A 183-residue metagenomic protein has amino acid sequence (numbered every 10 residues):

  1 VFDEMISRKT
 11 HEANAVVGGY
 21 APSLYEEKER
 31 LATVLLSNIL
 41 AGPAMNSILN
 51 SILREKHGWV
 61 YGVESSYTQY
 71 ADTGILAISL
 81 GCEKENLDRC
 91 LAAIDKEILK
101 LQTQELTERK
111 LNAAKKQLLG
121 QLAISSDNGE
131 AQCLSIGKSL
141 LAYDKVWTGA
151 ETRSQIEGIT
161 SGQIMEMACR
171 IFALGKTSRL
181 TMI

Functional and structural regions predicted by a protein language model:
V1-M5, E166-C169, A173-I183: Proteolytic maturation boundary segments
V1-S47: His/Glu-based metal-binding/catalytic segments typifying zinc-dependent metallopeptidases
V16-P22, N50-T103, E108-G158, L174-I183: M16 family metallopeptidases and their MPP-like homologs
L36-S37, N50, R54, D95 (+2 more regions): Generic solvent-exposed, charged/amphipathic alpha-helical segments that serve as macromolecular interface scaffolds
